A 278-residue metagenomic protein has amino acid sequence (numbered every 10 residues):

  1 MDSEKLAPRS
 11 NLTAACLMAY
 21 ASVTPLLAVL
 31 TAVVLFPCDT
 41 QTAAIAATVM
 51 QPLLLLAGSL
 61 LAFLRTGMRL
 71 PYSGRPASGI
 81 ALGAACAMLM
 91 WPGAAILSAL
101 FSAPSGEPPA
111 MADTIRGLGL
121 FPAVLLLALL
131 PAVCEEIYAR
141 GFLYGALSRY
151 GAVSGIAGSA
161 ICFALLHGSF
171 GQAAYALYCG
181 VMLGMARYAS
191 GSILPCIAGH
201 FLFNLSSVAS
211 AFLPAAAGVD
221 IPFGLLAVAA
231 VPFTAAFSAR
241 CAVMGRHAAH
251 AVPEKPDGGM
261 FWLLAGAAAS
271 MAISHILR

Functional and structural regions predicted by a protein language model:
D2-E4, F36-A84, M88, A99-G106 (+1 more regions): Membrane-helix interface linkers and caps
S3-A21, K255-F261: N-terminal membrane topogenic signal
A19-L26, T48, P52-L56, I80-P92 (+8 more regions): Alpha-helical transmembrane spans of integral membrane proteins, capturing the lipid-embedded, hydrophobic core of TM
A21-T31, P52-L61, C86-A95, L226-M244 (+1 more regions): Hydrophobic core of alpha-helical transmembrane segments in multi-pass integral membrane proteins
L26-A47, A209-I221: Juxtamembrane/transmembrane-helix boundary motifs at the membrane-water interface
L27-A32, L54-A62, L89-F101, L166 (+5 more regions): Alpha-helical membrane-inserting segments
T42-A46, G67-I137, G145-R149, H275-R278: Juxtamembrane helix-loop-helix connectors linking adjacent transmembrane helices in multi-pass membrane enzymes
F121-I276: Transmembrane helix-loop-helix hairpins at the membrane interface of multi-pass integral membrane proteins
